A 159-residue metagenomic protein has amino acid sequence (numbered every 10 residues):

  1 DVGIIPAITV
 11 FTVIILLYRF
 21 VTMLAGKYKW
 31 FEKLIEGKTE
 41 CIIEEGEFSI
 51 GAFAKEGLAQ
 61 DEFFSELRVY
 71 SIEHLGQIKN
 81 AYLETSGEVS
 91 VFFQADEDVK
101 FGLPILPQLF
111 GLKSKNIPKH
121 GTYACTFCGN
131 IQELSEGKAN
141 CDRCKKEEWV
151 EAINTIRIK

Functional and structural regions predicted by a protein language model:
D1-E36: Transmembrane alpha-helices and immediately adjacent membrane-cytoplasm interface residues in multi-pass integral
Y28, A52-L58, S65: Extended, positively charged loop/linker patches that create polyanion-binding surfaces
L34-F53: Membrane-cytosol interface motif
E62-K119, T155: A broadly conserved sequence feature marking short terminus-proximal activation segments in nucleic acid-centric
H120-T122, K138: Residues immediately within or flanking Cys/His clusters that coordinate Zn2+ in small zinc-binding modules
A124-C128, C141-C144: Short cysteine-rich clusters marking metal-coordination/redox-active sites
G129-E133, K145-E148: Cys/His-rich microdomains that often coordinate metals
L134-A139, E151-T155: Short Cys/His-rich "knuckle" micro-motifs
